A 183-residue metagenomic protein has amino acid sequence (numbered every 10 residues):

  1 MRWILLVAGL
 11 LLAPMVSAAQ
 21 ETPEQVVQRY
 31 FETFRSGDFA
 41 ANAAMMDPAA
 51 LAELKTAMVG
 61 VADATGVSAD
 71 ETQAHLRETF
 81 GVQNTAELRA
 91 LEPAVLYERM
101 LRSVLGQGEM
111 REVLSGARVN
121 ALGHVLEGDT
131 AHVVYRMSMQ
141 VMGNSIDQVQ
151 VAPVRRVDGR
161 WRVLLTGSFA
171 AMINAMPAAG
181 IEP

Functional and structural regions predicted by a protein language model:
L5-P14: Bacterial N-terminal signal peptides
V16-A40, A44-D70: Short, low-complexity N-terminal intrinsically disordered segments enriched in polar/charged residues
Q20, D63-M142: Surface-exposed, charged secondary-structure patches
Q28, A52-K55, V59, Q73 (+4 more regions): Generic detector of well-ordered alpha-helical segments enriched in charged/polar residues, highlighting helical
G108-E109, N120-H124, H132-R136, N144-G180: Short beta-strand edge/turn micro-motifs at domain boundaries
